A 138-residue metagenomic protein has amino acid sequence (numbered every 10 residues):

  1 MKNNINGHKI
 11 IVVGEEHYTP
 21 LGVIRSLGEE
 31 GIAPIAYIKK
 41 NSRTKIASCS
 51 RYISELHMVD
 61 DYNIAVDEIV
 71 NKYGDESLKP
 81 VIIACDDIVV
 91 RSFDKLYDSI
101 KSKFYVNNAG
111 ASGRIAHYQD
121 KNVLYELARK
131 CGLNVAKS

Functional and structural regions predicted by a protein language model:
M1-A111, V123-E126, K130: ATP-binding N-terminal substructure of ATP-dependent carboxylate-amine bond-forming enzymes
I115-S138: Active-site nucleotide/adenylate-binding loops and adjacent lid/helix of ATP-dependent enzymes
